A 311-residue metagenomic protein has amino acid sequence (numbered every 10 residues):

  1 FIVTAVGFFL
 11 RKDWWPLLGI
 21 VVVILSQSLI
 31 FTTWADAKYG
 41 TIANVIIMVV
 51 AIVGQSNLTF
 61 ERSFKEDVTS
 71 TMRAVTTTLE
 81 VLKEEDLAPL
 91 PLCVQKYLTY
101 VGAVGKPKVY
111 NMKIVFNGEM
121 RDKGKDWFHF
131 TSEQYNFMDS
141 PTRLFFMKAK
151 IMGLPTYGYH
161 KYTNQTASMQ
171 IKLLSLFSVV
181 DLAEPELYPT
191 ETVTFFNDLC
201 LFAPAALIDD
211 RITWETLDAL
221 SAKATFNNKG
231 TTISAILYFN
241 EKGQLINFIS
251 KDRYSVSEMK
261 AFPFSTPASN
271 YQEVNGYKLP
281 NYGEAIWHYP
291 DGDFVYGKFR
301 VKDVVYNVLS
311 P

Functional and structural regions predicted by a protein language model:
F1-L18, I30-W34: Juxtamembrane helix-break-helix junctions at the cytosolic face of small multi-pass alpha-helical membrane proteins
V21-W34, I52-V53: Aromatic-anchored segments of alpha-helical transmembrane domains
D36-V45: Loop-to-transmembrane alpha-helix initiation sites
V45-G54: Hydrophobic membrane-insertion alpha-helices, especially the h-region of bacterial N-terminal signal peptides
F64-K113: N-terminal leader/targeting segments and the immediate start of mature chains
Q95-S175: N-terminal mature ectodomain segment of secretory-pathway/periplasmic proteins
Q170-N228, E258-M259: Flexible, processing/modification-adjacent segments and terminal tails in exported/periplasmic/extracellular proteins
K223-Y306: Gly/Pro-enriched, hydrophobic low-complexity segments that function as extracytoplasmic propeptides/linkers
